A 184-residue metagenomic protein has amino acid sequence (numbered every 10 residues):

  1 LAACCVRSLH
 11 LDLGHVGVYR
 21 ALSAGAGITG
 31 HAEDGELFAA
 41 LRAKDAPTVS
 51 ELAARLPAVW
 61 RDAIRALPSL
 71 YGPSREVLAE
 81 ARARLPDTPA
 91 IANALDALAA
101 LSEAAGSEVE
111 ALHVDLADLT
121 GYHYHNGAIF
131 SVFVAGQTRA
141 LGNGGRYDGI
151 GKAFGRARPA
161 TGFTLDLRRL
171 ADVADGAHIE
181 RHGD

Functional and structural regions predicted by a protein language model:
L1-V6, S50-D184: Positively charged, Gly/Ser-enriched RNA/tRNA-binding surfaces
C4-S8, T29-H31: A short alpha->loop->secondary-structure connector
L11-A21: Short, conserved phosphate-binding/catalytic loop or strand-edge motifs used in phosphoryl-/nucleotidyl-transfer
H15, K44-D45, P73: Short, solvent-exposed helix-helix connector turns and helix-capping sites enriched in acidic/polar residues
A21-L22, V173: Active-site-proximal flexible loops/turns
L22-A26, H125-N126: Short acidic, glycine/serine/threonine-rich loops at helix termini
G25-G30, F130-S131: Short, surface-exposed, charged loop/turn segments at secondary-structure junctions
I28-L52: Acidic, His- and aromatic-enriched active-site or binding-groove loops in soluble protein domains that engage sugars
